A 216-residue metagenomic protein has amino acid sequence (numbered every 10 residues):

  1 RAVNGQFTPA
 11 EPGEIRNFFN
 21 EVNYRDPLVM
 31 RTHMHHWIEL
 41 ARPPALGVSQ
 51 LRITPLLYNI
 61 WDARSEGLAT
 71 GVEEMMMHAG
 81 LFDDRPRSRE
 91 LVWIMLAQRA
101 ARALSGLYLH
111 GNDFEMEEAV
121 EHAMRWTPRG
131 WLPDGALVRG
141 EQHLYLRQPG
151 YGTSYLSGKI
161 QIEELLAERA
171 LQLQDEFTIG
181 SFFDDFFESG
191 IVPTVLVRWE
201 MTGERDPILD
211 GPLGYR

Functional and structural regions predicted by a protein language model:
R1-R216: Long, His/Glu/Asp-enriched segments that create or flank divalent metal/ion-associated functional microenvironments
